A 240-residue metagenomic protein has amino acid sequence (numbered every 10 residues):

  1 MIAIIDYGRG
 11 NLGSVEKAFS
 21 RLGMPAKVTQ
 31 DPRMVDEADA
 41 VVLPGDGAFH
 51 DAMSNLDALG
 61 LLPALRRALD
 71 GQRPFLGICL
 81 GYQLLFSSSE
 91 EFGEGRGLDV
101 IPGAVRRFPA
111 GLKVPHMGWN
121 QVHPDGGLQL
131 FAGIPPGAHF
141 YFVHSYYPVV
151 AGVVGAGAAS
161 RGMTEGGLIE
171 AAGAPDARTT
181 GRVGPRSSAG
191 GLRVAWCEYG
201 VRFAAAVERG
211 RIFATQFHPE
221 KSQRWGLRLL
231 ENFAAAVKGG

Functional and structural regions predicted by a protein language model:
I2-G23, F217-E220: N-terminal beta1-alpha1 ligand-phosphate binding loop
A38: An anion/phosphate-binding loop that grips the pyrophosphate of nucleotide cofactors and donors
V42-P44: Structural motif
G47-W119: Cysteine-nucleophile active-site neighborhood
S87-G155, M163, G167-Y199: Pocket-forming structural segment of enzyme catalytic cores
G137, E208-F213: Beta-strand-turn-beta hairpins that frame and shape the catalytic cleft of phosphate-ester-processing enzymes
R202-E208: Short, surface-exposed beta-strand/loop micro-motifs that present aromatic residues
I212-G240: Acyltransferase
